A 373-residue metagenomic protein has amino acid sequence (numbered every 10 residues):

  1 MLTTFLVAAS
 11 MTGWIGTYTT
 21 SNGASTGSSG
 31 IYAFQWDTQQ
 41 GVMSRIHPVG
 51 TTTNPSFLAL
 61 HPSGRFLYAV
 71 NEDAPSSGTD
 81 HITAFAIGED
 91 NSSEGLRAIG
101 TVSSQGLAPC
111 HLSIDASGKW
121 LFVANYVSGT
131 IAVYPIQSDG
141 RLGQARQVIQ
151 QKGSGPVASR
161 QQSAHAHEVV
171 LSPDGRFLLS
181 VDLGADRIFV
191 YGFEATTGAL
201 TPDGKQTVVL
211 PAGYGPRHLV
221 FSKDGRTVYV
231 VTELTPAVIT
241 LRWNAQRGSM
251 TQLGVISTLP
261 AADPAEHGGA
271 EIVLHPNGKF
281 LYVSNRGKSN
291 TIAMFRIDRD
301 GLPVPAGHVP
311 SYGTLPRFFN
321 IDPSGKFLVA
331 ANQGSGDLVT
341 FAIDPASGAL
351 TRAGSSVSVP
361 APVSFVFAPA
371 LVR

Functional and structural regions predicted by a protein language model:
Y18-T20, E72-A74, Y126, I136 (+7 more regions): Short loop/turn segments immediately following the C-termini of beta-strands
A24-Y32, S77-T83, T130-A132, R187-V190 (+3 more regions): Structural motif
S25, T52-S63, Q105-A116, W120 (+5 more regions): Beta-rich, blade/repeat-based domains predominating in secreted/periplasmic proteins but also intracellular
F34-G41, F85-E94, V133-G143, Y191-L200 (+3 more regions): Short loop/turn segments immediately following beta-strands, especially the blade-tip and inter-blade linker loops
M43-G118: Blade-loop segments of beta-propeller domains
S44-G50, R97-V102, G153-S159, D203-V209 (+3 more regions): A short beta-strand motif characteristic of beta-propeller blades
Q333-R373: Blade-level signature of beta-propeller repeat domains, shared across WD40, Kelch, NHL, RCC1 and BNR/Asp-box propellers
